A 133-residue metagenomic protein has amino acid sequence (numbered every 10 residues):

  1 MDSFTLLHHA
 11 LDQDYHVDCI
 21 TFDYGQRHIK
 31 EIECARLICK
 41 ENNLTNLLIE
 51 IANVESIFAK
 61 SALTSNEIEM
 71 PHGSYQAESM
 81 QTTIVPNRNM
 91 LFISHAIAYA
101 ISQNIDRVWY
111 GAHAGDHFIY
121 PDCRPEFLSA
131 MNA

Functional and structural regions predicted by a protein language model:
M1-A133: ATP-dependent adenylation/nucleotidyltransferase module used to activate substrates
